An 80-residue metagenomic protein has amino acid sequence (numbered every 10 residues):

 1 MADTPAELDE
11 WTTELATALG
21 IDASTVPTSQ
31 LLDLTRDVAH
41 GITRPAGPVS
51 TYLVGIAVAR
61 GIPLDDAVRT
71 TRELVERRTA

Functional and structural regions predicted by a protein language model:
M1-T4, P27: A cyclin-like helical interaction fold
D3-P5, D9, T13-A16, D33 (+1 more regions): C-terminal binding/interaction regions
L19: Active-site rim beta-loop-alpha module in soluble metabolic enzymes
D22-R60: Amphipathic, hydrophobic secondary-structure cores in small proteins
